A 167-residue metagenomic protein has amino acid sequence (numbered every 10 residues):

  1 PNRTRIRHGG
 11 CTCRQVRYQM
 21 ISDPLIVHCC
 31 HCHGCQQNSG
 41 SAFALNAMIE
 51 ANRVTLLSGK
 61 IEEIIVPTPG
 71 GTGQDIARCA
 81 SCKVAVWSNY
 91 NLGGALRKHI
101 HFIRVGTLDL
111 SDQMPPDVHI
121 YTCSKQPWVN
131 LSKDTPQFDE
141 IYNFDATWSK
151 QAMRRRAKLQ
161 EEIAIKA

Functional and structural regions predicted by a protein language model:
P1-H8, Q15-A167: A short Gly-Trp-Pro
